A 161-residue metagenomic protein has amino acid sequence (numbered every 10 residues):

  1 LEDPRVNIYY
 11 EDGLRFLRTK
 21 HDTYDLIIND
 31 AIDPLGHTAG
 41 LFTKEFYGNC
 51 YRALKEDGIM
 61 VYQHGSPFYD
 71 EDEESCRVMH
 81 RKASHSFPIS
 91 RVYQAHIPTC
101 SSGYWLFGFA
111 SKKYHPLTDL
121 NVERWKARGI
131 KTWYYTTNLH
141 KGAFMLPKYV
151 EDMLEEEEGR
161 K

Functional and structural regions predicted by a protein language model:
L1-E56, D70-C76: The AdoMet/dcAdoMet-binding core of the Class I SAM-like
N7-Y9, V61, R91: Hydrophobic/aromatic beta-strand patches that form the interior of the parallel beta-sheet core in alpha/beta enzyme
I32, A95, K113: Flexible loop residues that form catalytic and substrate-binding hotspots at small-molecule/glycan-binding clefts
D33-P34, G65-Y69, I97-T99: Short "lid" loop at the C-terminus of a central beta-strand within the Rossmann-like core of SAM-dependent
Y47-G48, E73-H96, G108-A110: Conserved Class I S-adenosyl-L-methionine
E56-D57, P88: Loop/turn elements at helix/coil->beta-strand transitions in domains of secreted/extracellular proteins
D57-H64: Conserved beta-strand signature within the Rossmann-like core of class I S-adenosyl-L-methionine
S102-K161: SAM/dcSAM-binding transferase cores
